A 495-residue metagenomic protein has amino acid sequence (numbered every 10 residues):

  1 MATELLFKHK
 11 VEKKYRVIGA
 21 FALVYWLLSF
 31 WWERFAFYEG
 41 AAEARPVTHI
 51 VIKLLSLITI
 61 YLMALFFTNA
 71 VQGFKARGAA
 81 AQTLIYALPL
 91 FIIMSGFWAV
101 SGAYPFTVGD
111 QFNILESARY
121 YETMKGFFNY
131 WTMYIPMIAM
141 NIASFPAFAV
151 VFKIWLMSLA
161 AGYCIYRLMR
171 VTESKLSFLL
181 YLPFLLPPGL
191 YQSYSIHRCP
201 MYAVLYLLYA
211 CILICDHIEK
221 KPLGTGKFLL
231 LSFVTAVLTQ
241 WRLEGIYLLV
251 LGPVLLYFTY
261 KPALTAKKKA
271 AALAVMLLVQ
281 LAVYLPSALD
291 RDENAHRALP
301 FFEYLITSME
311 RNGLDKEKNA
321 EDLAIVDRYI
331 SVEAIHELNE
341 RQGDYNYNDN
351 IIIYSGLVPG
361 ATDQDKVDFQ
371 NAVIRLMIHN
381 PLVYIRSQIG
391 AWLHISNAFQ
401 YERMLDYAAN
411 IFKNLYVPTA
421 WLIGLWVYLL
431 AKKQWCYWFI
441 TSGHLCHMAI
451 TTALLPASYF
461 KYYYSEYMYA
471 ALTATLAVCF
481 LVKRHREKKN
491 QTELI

Functional and structural regions predicted by a protein language model:
M1-W26, E39-G96, K269, C436 (+1 more regions): Start-transfer (signal-anchor) and selected internal transmembrane alpha helices of multi-pass inner/ER membrane
A2-L5, Y61-N69, L159-Y166, Y407-Q434: Hydrophobic, aromatic-rich transmembrane alpha-helices and their immediate juxtamembrane boundary segments
A42, P46, P146, V150 (+2 more regions): Aromatic- and kink-enriched transmembrane "portal" helix at the membrane-lumen/periplasm boundary that abuts
V100-I114, E122-I135, A143-S144, D365: Extracytoplasmic catalytic/substrate-binding loops of multi-pass membrane glycan-assembly enzymes
F148-A149, L376, V383-L445: Membrane-interface anchor segments at the N-terminal boundary of transmembrane helices in multi-pass membrane enzymes
V151-T172, L208: Transmembrane-helix motifs of polytopic, lipid-linked glycan transferases
K227-R242, M276-A282: Membrane-interface alpha helices of multi-pass inner-membrane proteins
D290-F399: Membrane-proximal stem/loop segments at transmembrane-domain junctions that anchor or position
